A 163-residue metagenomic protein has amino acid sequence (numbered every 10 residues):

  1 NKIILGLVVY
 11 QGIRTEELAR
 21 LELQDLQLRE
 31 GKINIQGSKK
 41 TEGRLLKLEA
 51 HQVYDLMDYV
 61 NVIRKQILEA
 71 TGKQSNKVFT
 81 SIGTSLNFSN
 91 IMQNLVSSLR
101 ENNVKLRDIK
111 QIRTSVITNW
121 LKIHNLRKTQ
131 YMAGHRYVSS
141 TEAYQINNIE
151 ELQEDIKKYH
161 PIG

Functional and structural regions predicted by a protein language model:
N1-T15: Basic, Lys/Arg- and aromatic-enriched nucleic-acid-binding interface segment
V8, A19, Q130: The alpha-helix within a helix-turn-helix
Q11, T15, R20-D55: Conserved tyrosine-mediated DNA breakage-rejoining catalytic core shared by Y-recombinases
L26-L28, K105-L106, N125-Y144, E150: Short, polar N-cap/turn motifs at the start of nucleic acid-interacting alpha helices
K47-A50, Y131, I146-G163: DNA/chromatin major-groove-contacting recognition/catalytic segments
E49-V104: Active-site/catalytic core of tyrosine-dependent DNA strand-transfer enzymes
Q93-Y131: Short, basic (Lys/Arg/His-rich) helix/loop patches that form interaction surfaces in the mid-to-C-terminal regions
